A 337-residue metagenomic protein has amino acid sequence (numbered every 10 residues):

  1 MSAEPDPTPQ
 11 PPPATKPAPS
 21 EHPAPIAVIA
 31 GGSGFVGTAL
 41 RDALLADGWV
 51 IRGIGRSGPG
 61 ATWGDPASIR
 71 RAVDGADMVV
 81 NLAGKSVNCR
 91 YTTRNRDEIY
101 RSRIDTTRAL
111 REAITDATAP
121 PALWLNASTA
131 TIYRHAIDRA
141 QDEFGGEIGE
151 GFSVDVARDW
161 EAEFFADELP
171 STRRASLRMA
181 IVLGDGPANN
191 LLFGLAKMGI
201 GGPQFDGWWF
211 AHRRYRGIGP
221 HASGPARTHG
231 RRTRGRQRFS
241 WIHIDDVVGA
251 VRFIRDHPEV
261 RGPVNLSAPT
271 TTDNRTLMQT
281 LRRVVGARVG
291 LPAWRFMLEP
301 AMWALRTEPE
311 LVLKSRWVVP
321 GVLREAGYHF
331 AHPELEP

Functional and structural regions predicted by a protein language model:
M1-P9, P13-E21, P25, T272 (+2 more regions): C-terminal amphipathic/interface module of NAD(P)-dependent oxidoreductases and related NAD-binding regulators
Q10, V248-R306: Mid/C-terminal beta-alpha module of Rossmann-like enzyme folds, strongest in SDR-family dehydrogenases/epimerases
P25-A46: N-terminal Rossmann NAD(P)H-binding glycine-rich loop of SDR-like oxidoreductase domains
G58-A109, A113: NAD(P)H-binding glycine-rich loop region in Rossmannoid oxidoreductase-like domains and their noncatalytic homologs
V79, I244-V247, V251, L266 (+3 more regions): Non-catalytic, hydrophobic alpha-helical segments
R108-G151: Conserved Rossmann-fold NAD(P)-dependent oxidoreductase catalytic core, especially the SDR/UDP-sugar
S128, A162-D185: Conserved beta-loop-beta element that borders a ligand/cofactor-binding pocket
S176, A180-R238: NAD(P)-dependent short-chain dehydrogenase/reductase
